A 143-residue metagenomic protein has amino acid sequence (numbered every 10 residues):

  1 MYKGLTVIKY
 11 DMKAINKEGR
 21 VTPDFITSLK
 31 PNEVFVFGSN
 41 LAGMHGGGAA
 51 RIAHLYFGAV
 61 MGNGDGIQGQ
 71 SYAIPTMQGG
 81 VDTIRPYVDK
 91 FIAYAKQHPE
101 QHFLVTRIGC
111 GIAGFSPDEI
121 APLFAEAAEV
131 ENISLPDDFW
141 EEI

Functional and structural regions predicted by a protein language model:
Y2-I143: Macrodomain-like recognition of ADP-ribose-binding/processing modules
